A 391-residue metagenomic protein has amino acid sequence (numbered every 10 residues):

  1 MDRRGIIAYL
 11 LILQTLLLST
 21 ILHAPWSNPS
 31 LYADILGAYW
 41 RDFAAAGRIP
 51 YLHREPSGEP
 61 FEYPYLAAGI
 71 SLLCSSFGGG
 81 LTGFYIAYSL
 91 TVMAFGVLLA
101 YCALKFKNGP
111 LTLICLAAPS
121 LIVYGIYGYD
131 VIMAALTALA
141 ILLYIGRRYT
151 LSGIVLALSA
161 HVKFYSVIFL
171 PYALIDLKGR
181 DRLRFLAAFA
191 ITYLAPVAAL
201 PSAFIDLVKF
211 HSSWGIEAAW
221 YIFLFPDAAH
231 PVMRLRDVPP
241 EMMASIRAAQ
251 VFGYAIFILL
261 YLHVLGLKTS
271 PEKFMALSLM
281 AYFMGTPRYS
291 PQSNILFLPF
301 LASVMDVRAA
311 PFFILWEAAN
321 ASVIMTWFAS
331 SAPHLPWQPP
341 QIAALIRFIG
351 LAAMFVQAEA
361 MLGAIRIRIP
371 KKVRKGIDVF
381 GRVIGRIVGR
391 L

Functional and structural regions predicted by a protein language model:
M1-V208, I246-L391: Multi-pass membrane glycosyltransferase architecture that uses lipid-linked
P201-A248: Periplasmic/ER-lumenal interhelical loops and adjacent helix-loop junctions in multi-pass membrane proteins
